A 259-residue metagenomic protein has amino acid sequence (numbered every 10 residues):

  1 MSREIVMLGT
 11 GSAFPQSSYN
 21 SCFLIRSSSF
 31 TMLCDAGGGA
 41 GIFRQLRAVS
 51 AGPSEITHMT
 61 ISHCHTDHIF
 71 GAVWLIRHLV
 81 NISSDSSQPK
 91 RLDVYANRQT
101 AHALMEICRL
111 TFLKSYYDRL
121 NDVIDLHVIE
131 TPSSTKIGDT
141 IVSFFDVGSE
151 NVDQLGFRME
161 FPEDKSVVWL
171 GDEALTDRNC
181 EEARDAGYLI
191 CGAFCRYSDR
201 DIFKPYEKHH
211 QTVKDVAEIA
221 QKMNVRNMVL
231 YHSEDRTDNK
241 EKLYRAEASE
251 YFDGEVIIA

Functional and structural regions predicted by a protein language model:
M1-V168, A174, E181, K242-A259: Binuclear metal-dependent hydrolase catalytic cores
A174-A259: Cap/insert and terminal regions of metallo-dependent hydrolase folds
